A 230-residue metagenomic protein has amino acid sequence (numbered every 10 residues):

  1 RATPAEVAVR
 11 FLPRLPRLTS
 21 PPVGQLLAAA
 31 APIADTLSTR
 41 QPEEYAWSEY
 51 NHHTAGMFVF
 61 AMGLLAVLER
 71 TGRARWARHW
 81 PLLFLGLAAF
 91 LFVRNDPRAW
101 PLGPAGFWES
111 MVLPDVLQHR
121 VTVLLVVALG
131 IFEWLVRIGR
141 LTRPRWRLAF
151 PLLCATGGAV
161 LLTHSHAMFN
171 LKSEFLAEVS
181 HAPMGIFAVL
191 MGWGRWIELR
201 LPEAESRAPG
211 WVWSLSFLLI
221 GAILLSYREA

Functional and structural regions predicted by a protein language model:
T3, A8-W47: Short, strongly hydrophobic alpha-helical membrane anchors
L37-L64, A88-A89: The feature marks the first
Q41-N51, W108-V121, K172-P183: Short aromatic-rich membrane-water interface segments that cap or initiate transmembrane helices in multi-pass membrane
A55-L65, Q118-W134, P183-I197: Hydrophobic cores of alpha-helical transmembrane segments in multi-pass inner/ER membrane proteins, independent
R73-G86, R143-L153, A204-S214: Membrane-interfacial loop-to-transmembrane alpha-helix junctions, especially the N-terminal start
A89-W134, T163-S165: Membrane-interface helix-loop-helix modules in multi-pass inner-membrane proteins
R145-H166, L176-I197, P209-A222: Alpha-helical membrane segments in multi-pass integral membrane proteins
L224-A230: Juxtamembrane boundary at the C-terminal end of a transmembrane helix
